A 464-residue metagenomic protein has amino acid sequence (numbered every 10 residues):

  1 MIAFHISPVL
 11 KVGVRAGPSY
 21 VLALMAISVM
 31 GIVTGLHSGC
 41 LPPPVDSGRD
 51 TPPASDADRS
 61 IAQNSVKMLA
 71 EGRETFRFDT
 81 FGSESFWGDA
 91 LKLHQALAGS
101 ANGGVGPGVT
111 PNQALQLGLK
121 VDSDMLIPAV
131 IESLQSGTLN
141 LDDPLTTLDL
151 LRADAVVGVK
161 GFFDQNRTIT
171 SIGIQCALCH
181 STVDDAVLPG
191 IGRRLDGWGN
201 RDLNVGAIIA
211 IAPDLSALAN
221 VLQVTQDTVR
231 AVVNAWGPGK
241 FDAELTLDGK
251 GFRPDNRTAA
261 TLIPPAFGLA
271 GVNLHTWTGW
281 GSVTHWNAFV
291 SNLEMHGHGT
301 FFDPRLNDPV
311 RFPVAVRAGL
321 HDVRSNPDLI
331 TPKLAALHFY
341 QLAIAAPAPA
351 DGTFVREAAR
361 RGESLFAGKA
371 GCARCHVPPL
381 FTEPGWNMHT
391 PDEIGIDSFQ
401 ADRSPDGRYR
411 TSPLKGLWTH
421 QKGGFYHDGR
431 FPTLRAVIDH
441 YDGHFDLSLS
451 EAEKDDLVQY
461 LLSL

Functional and structural regions predicted by a protein language model:
I2-K11, S19-V21, S28-L464: Periplasmic c-type cytochrome electron-transfer domains
